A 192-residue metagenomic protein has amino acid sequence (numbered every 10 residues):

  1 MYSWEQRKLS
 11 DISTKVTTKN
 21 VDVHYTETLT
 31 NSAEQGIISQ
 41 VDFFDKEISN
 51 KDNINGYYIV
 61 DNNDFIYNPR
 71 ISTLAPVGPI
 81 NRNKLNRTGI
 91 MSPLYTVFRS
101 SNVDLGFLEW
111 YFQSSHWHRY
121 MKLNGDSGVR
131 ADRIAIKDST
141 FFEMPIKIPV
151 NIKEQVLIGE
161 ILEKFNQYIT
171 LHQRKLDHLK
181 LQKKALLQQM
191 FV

Functional and structural regions predicted by a protein language model:
M1-E5, K153-V192: Amphipathic alpha-helical segments with low aromatic content
M1-N20: Non-catalytic DNA-recognition/assembly elements of restriction-modification systems
S3, I48-I54: Short, solvent-exposed loop/turn positions at domain surfaces that link secondary-structure elements or cap domain
I12-V16, A33, F112: Hydrophobic aliphatic residues
T17-N50: DNA target-recognition patches
N55-W117, R130, F141: A short beta-sheet element
T88-P93, D126-E154: A short glycine-rich beta-alpha junction/loop motif
